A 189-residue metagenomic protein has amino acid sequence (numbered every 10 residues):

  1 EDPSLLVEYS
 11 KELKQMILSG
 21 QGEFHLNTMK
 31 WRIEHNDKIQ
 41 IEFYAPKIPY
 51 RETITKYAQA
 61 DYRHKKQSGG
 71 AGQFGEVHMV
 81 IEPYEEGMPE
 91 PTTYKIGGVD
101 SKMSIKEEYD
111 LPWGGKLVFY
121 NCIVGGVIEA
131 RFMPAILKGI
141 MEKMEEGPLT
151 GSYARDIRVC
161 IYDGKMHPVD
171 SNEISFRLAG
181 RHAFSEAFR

Functional and structural regions predicted by a protein language model:
E1-R189: Accessory interaction regions appended to the cores of large information-processing enzymes
